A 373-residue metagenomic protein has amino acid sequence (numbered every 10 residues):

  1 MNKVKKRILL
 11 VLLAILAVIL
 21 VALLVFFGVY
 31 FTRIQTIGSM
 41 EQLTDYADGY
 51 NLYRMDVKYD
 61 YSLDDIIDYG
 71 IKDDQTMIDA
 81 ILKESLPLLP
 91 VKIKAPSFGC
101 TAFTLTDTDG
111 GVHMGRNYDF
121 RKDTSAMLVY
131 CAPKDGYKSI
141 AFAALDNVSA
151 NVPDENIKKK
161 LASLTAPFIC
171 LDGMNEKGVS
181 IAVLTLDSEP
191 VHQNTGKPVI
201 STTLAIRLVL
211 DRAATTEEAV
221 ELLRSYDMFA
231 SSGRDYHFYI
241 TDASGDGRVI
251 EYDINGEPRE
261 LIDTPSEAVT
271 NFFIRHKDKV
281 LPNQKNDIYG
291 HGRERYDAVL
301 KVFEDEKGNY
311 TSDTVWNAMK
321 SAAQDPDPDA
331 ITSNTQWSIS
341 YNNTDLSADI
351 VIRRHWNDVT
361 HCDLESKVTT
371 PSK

Functional and structural regions predicted by a protein language model:
M1-N2: N-terminal hydrophobic targeting signals that begin at the initiator methionine
K5-A214, M228, G308-K373: N-terminal mature-domain region immediately after signal-peptide cleavage in secreted/organellar precursors
A126, H192-T195, R248-D253, L261-I262 (+2 more regions): A short secondary-structure junction signal
S139-A144, P167, F272-R293: A recognition module on extended beta-rich or small alphabeta surfaces enriched in W/G with H and D/E
L208-R212, L222-F229, D253, V302-D305: Structured segments of extracytoplasmic/periplasmic soluble domains in secreted or envelope-associated proteins
E218-R234, F238: Secretory/export targeting leaders with adjacent low-complexity proregions
G233-K279: Extended amphipathic alpha-helical segments with heptad-repeat/coiled-coil character used for oligomerization, fusion
I288-T314: Long, charge-rich alpha-helical interaction segments
